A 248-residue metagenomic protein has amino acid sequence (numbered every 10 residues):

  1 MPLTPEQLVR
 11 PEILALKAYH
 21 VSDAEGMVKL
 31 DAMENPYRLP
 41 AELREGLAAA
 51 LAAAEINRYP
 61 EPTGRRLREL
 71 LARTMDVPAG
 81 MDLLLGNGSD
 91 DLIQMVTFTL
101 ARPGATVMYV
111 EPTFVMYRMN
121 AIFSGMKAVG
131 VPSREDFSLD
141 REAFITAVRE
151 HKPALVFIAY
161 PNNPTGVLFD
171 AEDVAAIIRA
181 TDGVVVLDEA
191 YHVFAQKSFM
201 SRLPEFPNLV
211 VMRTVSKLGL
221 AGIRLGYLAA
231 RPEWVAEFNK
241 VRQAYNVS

Functional and structural regions predicted by a protein language model:
P2-G88, M95: N-terminal small-domain helix-loop-helix segment of the aminotransferase-like
L70, E172-A180, S201-R202, E237: Catalytic-core regions built around general acid/base machinery
A79-L83, G104-T106, E189, P207-N208: Short acidic capping loops at alpha-helix termini that bridge into adjacent secondary structure
G88-A101, L187-Y191, A195-Q196, M200-L203: Glycine/small-residue-rich loop that forms an oxyanion/phosphate-binding "nest" at active or ligand-binding sites
T99-I158: PLP-dependent aminotransferase-like
E135-E189: Active-site phosphate-binding strand-loop segment of PLP-dependent enzymes
N208-S248: PLP-dependent aminotransferase class I/II
